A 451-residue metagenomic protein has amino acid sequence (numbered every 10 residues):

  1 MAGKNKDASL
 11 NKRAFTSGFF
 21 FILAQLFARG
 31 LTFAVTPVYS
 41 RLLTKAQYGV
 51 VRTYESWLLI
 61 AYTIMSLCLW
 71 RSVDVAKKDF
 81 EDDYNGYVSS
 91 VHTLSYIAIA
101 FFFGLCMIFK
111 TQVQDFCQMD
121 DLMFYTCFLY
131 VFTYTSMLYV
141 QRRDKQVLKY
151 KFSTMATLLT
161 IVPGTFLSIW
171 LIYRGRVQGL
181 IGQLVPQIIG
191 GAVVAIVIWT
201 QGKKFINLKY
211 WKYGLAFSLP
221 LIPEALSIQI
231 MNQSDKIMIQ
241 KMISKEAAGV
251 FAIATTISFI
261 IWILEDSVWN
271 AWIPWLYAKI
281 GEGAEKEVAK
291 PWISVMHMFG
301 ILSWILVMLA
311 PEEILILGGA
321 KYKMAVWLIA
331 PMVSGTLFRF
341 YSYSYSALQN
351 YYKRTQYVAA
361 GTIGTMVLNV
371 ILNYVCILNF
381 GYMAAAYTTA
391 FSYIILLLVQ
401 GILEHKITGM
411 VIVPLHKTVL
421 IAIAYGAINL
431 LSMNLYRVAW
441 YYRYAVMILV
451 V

Functional and structural regions predicted by a protein language model:
M1-L31, D82-N85, S89, L208-E224 (+2 more regions): N-terminal membrane topogenesis motif
K12, L43-Y54, D79-S90, A100-F128 (+4 more regions): Membrane-interface helix-capping segments at transmembrane helix termini in multi-pass transporters
G30, T36-I60, Y213-F217, L221 (+2 more regions): Interfacial/gating helices of multi-pass transporter permease domains
M65, H92-F116, F166, W170-Y173 (+2 more regions): Alpha-helical transmembrane segments of multi-pass membrane transport and lipid-handling proteins
M65-E81, A254-M296, S346-Y351: Helix-loop junctions and terminal segments of transmembrane helices in multi-pass membrane transport/translocation
A76-F80, Y134-M155, V333-G364, E404-K406: Membrane-interface junctions at transmembrane-helix termini in multi-pass inner-membrane proteins
T93-S227, Q233: Hydrophobic transmembrane helix module of multi-pass membrane transport proteins
F109, T160, T365-L368, P414-V451: Transmembrane alpha-helical segments of multi-pass transport proteins
